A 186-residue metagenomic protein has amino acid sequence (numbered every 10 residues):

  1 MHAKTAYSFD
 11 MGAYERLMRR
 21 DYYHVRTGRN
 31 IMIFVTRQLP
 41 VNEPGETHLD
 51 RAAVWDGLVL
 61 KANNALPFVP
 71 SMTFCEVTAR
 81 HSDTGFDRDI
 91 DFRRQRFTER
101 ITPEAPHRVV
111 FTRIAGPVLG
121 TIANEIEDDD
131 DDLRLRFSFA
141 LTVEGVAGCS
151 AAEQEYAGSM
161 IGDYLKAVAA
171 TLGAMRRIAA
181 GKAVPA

Functional and structural regions predicted by a protein language model:
Y7-D10, Y14-E76: Hydrophobic ligand-binding cavity/cleft-lining segments
V35-R37, F86-R88, E99, I122 (+1 more regions): Hydrophobic residues positioned within well-ordered beta-strands of beta-sheet architectures
L39, F74-V77, F97-T102, G120-D128: Hydrophobic/aromatic beta-strand elements that line small-molecule binding cavities or substrate pockets in beta-rich
V41-E43, K61, F92-R96, L141-G145: Beta-strand elements of well-folded, non-transmembrane domains
F74-T78, L172-A186: Short, highly charged C-terminal tails/helix-capping segments
V77-A115: Glycine-rich portal/gate segments that line the openings of hydrophobic small-molecule binding cavities
I114-K166: Beta-strand/loop substructures that line and gate deep hydrophobic ligand-binding cavities in soluble
